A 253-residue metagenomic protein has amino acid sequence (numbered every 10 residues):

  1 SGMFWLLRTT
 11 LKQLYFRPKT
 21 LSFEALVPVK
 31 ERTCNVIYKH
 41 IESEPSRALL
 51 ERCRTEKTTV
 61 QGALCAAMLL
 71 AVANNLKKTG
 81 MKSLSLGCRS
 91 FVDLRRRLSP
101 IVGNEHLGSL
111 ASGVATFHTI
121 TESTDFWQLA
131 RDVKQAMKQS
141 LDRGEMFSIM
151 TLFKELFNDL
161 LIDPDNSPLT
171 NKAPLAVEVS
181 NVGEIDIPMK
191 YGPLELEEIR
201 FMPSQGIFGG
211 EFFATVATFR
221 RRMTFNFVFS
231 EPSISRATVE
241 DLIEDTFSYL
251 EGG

Functional and structural regions predicted by a protein language model:
S1-Y38, E44, L94-R96: Short amphipathic alpha-helices and their capping loops
K30-C34, R52, H118: Short amphipathic alpha-helical segments at helix-loop
C34, C53, C65, C88-F91: Generic recognition of cysteine residues
K39, N74-G253: Acyl-thioester-dependent acyl-group transfer interface
S43-T58: Surface-exposed, Lys/Arg-rich phosphate-binding patches that contact polyanionic backbones
P45-L49, M68, L242: Short, hydrophobic/aromatic alpha-helical segments in well-folded domains
V60-L69: Short amphipathic alpha-helical segments
